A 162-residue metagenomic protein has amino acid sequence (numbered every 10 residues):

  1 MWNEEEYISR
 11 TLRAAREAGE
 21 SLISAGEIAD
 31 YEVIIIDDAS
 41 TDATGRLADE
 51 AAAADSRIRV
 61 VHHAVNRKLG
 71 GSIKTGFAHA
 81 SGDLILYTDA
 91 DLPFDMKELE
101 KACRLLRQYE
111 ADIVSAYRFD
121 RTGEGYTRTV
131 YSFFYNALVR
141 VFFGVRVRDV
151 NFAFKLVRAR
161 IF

Functional and structural regions predicted by a protein language model:
E4-S24: Short, well-formed alpha-helical segments that are part of the catalytic scaffolds of diverse glycosyltransferases
Y7-R10, D42-A51: Acidic helix N-cap motif at the loop->helix transition within catalytic regions of sugar-transfer enzymes
A18-I28, A52-D55: Alpha-helix termini
I23-A39, V61-H63: Short beta-strand/loop segment that forms part of the nucleotide-sugar
E32, R57-R59, R146: Conserved beta-strand segments of alpha/beta enzyme cores
D37-R46, L92: A conserved acidic beta->alpha catalytic loop
H63-H79, L84, M96-F162: Acceptor/aglycone-binding surface of glycosyltransferases and processive sugar-polymer synthases
